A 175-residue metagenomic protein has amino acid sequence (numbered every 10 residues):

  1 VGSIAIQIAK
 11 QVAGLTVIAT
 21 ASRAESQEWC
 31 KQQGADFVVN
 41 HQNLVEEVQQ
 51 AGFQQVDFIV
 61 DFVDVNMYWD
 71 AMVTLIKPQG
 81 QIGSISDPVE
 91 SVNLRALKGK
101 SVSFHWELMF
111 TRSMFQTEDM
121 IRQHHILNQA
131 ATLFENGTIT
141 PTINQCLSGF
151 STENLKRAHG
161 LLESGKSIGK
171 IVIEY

Functional and structural regions predicted by a protein language model:
V1-N43: Mid-domain Rossmann-like dinucleotide-binding core that forms the NAD(H)/NADP(H) cofactor-binding site
K10, K31-Q32, Q49-G52, V73 (+1 more regions): Non-catalytic positions within long, well-ordered alpha-helices that form the structural scaffold/packing of enzyme
I18-T20, D57-F62, S86, D119 (+1 more regions): Glycine- and other small-residue-rich loops at beta-strand/loop junctions that grip anionic moieties
V39-H105: Glycine-rich cofactor phosphate-binding loops and adjacent beta1-alpha1 units of small-molecule cofactor enzyme domains
W69, L127-A130, L155: A general structural signal for well-ordered alpha-helical segments in protein cores
A96-C146: C-terminal substrate-binding/catalytic core of Rossmann-like NAD(P)-dependent dehydrogenases/reductases
N136-Q145, K156-Y175: C-terminal capping/lid region of NAD(P)-dependent oxidoreductase domains
G149-E153: Conserved loop-to-helix N-cap of the C-terminal "lid" that shapes the substrate pocket in Rossmann-like
